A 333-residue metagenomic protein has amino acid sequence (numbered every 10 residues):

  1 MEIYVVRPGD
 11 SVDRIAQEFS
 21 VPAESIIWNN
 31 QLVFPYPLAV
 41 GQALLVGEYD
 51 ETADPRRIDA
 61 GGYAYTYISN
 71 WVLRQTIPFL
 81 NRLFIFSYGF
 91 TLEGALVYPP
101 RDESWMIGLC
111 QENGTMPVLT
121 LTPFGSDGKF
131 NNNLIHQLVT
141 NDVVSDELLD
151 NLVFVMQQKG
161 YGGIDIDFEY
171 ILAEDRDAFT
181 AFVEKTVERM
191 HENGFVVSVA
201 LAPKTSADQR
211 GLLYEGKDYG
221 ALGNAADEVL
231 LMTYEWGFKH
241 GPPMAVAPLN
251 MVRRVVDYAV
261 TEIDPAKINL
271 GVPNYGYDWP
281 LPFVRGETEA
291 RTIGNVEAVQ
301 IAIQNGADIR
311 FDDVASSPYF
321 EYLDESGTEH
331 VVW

Functional and structural regions predicted by a protein language model:
M1-V21, Q42-L44: Primarily a LysM-type cell-wall glycan-binding module
V12, L92-V97, L134-D142, F168-R176 (+2 more regions): Second-shell loop/turn segments in exported
E48-E147, N151: Glycan-recognition patch characteristic of GH18 chitinases/ENGases and related GlcNAc/peptidoglycan-binding proteins
A60-G62, N81-I85, P117-L121, I164-I166 (+3 more regions): Hydrophobic faces of well-ordered beta-strands that scaffold small-molecule active sites in alpha/beta enzyme cores
F84-S87, E147-A178, E228-P242: Active-site groove signature of glycoside hydrolases
L92-R101, R176-Q304: Substrate-binding surface in catalytic domains of secreted glycosidases
P123-F130, L134, G276-W333: Glycan-binding loop/region signatures in secreted carbohydrate-active enzymes
